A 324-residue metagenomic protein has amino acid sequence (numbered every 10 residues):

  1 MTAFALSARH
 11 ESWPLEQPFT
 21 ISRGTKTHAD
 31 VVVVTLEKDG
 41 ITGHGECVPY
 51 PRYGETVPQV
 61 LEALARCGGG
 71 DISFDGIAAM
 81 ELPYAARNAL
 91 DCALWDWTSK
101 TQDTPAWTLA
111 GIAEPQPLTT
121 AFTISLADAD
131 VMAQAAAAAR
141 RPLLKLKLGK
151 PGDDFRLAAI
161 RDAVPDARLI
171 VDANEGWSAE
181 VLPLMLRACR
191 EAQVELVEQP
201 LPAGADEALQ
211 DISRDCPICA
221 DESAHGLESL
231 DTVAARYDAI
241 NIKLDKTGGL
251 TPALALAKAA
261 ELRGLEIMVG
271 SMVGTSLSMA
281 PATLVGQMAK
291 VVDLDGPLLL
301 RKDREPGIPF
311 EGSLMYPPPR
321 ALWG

Functional and structural regions predicted by a protein language model:
M1-L169, G176-P183, R187-E191, R304-G324: N-terminal capping/lid subdomain adjacent to the active-site entrance of alpha/beta enzymes
I41, G68, F74-I77, D238 (+2 more regions): A short pocket-lining beta-strand/turn micro-motif at the edge of beta-sheets
H44-C47, V292-G296: Beta-strand scaffold of nucleotide-dependent catalytic cores
L146, P151-Q287, L294, L299-S313: Catalytic core of soluble alpha/beta enzymes
